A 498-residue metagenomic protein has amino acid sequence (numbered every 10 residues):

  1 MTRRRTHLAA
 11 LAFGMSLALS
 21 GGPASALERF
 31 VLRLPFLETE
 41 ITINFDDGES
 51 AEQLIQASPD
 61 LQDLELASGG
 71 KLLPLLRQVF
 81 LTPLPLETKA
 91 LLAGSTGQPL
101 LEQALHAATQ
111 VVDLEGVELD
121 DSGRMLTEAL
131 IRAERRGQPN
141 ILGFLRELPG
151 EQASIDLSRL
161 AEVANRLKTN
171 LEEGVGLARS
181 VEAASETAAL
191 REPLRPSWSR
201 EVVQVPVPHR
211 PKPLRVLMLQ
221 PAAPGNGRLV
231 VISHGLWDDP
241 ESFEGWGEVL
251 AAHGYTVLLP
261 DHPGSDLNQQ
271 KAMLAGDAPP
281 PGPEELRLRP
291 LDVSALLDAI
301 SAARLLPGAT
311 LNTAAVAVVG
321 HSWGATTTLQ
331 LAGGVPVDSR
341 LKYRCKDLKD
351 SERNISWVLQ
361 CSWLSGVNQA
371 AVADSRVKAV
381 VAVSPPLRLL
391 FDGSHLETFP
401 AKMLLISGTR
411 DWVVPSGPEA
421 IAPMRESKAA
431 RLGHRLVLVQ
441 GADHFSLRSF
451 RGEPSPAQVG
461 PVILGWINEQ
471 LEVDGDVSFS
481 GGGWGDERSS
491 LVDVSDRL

Functional and structural regions predicted by a protein language model:
P35-E186: Mature extracellular/secreted ectodomains of secretory-pathway proteins
V175-G225: N-terminal cap/lid segment of alpha/beta-hydrolase-fold proteins
N226-G235: Short beta-strand element of the alpha/beta-hydrolase
G235, G320-T328: Gly/Ala-rich beta-loop-alpha elbow adjacent to hydrolase catalytic centers
W237, E241-E244, V249, D261-R287: Cap/lid segment of the alpha/beta-hydrolase catalytic domain
P279-G308, T313, T326, Q330 (+2 more regions): Alpha/beta-hydrolase active-site loop
F391, W412-E419: Conserved alpha/beta-hydrolase "acid-adjacent" motif
F399, L405-S407: Short beta-strand/loop motif that positions the catalytic acidic residue of the alpha/beta-hydrolase fold
